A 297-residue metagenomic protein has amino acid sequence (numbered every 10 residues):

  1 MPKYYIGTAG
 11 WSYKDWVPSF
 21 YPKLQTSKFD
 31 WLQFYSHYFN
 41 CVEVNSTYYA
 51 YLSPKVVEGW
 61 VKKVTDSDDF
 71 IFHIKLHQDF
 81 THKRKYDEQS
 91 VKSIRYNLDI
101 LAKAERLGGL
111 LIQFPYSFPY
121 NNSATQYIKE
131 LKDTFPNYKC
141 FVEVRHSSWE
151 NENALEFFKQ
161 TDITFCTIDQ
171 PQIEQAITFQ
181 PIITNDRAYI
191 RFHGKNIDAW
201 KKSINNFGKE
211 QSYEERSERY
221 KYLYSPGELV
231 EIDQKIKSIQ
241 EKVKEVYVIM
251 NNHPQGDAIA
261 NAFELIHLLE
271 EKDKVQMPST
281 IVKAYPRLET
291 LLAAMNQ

Functional and structural regions predicted by a protein language model:
M1-Q297: Residues lining hydrophobic/aromatic ligand-binding pockets adjacent to catalytic sites
